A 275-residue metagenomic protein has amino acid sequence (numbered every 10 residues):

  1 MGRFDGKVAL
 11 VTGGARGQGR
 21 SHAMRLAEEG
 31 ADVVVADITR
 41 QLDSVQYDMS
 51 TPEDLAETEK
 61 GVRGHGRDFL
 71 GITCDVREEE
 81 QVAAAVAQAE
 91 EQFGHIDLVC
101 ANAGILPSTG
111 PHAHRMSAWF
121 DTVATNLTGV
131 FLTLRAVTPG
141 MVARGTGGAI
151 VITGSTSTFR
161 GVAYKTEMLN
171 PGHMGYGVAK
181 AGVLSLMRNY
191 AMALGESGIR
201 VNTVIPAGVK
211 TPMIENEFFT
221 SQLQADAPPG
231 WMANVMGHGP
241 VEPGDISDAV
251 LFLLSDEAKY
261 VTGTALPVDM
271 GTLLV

Functional and structural regions predicted by a protein language model:
G2-F93, L106-T109, S117-A118, E215-Q222: Short-chain dehydrogenase/reductase
G110-V123, Y164, G172, W231: Substrate-binding pocket helix/loop in short-chain dehydrogenase/reductase
L134, P171, A179-G182, M187: Active-site helix of classical SDR
S155: Residue(s) in the substrate-gating loop at a strand-loop-helix junction that position the organic substrate next
G195, R200, V261-G263: Short, small/polar-rich loop/turn modules that mediate ligand/substrate recognition or access, typified
Q224, N234-I246, E257: A conserved structural motif in NAD(P)-dependent oxidoreductases
L251, T262-V275: Short C-terminal tail/terminal secondary-structure segment of NAD(P)H-dependent dehydrogenase/reductase domains
